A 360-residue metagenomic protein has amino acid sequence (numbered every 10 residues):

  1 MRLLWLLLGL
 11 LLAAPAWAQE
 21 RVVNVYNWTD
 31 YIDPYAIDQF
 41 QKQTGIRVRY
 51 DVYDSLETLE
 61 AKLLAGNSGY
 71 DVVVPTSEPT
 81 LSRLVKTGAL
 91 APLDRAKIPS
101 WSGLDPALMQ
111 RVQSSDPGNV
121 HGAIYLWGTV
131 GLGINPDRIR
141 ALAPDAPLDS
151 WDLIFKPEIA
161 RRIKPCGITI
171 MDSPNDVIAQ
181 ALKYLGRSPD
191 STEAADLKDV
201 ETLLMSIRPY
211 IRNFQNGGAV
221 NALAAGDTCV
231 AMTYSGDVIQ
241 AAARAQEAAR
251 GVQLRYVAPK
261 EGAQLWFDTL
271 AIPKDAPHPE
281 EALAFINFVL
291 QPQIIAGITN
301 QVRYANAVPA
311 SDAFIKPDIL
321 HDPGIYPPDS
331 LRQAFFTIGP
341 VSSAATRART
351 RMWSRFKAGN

Functional and structural regions predicted by a protein language model:
R2-A14: Bacterial N-terminal signal peptides
Q19-L84: Early extracytoplasmic/lumenal segment of secretory-pathway proteins
G69-V73, A91-P136: A structural signal for short loop-to-beta-strand junctions that line the ligand-binding cleft of periplasmic/secreted
L81-A89, D116-P147, D176-L185, L265-A271: Periplasmic solute-binding protein
A91-S102, D152, A248-Q264, P273-A276: Short beta-strand->loop
C166-A181, L185-R255: Ligand-binding pocket segment of bilobal, Venus flytrap-like solute-binding proteins
N221, D329-N360: Conserved C-terminal helix/tail region of periplasmic/extracytoplasmic solute-binding proteins
D268, P273-Q333: Mature extracytoplasmic/periplasmic domains
